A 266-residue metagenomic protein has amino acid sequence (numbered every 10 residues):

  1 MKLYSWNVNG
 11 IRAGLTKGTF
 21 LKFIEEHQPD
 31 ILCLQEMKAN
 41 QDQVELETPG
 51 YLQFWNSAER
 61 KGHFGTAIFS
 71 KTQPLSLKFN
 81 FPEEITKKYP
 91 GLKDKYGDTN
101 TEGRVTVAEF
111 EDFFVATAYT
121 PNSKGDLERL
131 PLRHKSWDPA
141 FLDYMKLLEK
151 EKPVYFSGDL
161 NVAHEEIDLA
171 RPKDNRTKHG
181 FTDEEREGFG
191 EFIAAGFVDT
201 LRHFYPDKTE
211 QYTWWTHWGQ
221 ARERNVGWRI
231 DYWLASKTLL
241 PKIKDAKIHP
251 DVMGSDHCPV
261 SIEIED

Functional and structural regions predicted by a protein language model:
M1-T48, L52-Q53, A58-T66: N-terminal, active-site-proximal structural segment of metallo-dependent hydrolase catalytic domains
W6-N7, I24-D42, V115, Y144-E166 (+4 more regions): Active-site beta-strand/loop signature of hydrolases that rely on acidic residues for catalysis
N9, K38, P82, P121 (+2 more regions): Catalytic metal-binding/acid-base residues of hydrolase active sites
K22-E25, Y96-E111, A140-K152: Short amphipathic alpha-helices and their capping/turn segments at secondary-structure boundaries
K38, V44-G125: Structured beta-strand-rich core segments of catalytic domains in phosphoester-bond hydrolases
G50-L52, W137-V226, I230: Metal-dependent phosphoesterases centered on the DNase I-like endonuclease/exonuclease/phosphatase
K61-L77, W218-P241: Conserved beta strand-loop-helix elements of the APE1-like EEP
K71, A108-E111, S236-K237, I262-D266: Active-site beta-strand termini and strand-to-loop segments that position acidic
